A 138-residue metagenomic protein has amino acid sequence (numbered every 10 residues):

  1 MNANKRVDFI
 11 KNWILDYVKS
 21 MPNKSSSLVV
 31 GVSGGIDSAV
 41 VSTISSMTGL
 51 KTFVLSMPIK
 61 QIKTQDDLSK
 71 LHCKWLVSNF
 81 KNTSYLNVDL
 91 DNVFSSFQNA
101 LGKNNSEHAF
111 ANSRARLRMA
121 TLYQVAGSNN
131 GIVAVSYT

Functional and structural regions predicted by a protein language model:
M1-Y137: ATP-dependent adenylation/nucleotidyltransferase module used to activate substrates
